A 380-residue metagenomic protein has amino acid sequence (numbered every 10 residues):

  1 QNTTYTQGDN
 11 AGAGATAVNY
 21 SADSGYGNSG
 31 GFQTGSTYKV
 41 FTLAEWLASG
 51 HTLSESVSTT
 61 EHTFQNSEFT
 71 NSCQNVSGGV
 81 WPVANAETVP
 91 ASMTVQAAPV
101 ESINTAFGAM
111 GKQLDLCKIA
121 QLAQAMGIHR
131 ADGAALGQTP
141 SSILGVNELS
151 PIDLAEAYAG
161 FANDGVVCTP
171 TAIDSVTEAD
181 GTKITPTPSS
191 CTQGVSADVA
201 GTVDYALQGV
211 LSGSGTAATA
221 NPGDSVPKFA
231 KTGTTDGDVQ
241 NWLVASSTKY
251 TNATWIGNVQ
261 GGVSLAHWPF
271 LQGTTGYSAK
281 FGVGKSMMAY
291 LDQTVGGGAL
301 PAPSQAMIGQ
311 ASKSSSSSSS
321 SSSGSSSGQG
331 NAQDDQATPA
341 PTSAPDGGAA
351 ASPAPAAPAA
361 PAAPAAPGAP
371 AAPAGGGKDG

Functional and structural regions predicted by a protein language model:
N2-Y38, S56, A97, E101 (+2 more regions): A penicillin-recognizing enzyme superfamily signal
F32, A106-A109, I143: Hydrophobic alpha-helical transmembrane segments of multi-pass small-molecule transporters/permeases
T37-L47, L53, A106, I119 (+2 more regions): Extended, hydrophobic alpha-helical segments in both membrane/secreted and soluble proteins
E45-S49, Q113, K118, A125 (+3 more regions): Active-site catalytic microenvironments for nucleophilic, acid-base chemistry
H51-I119, V167, A179-G209: Conserved catalytic neighborhood of penicillin-recognizing serine enzymes
T60, L122-M126, S175: Short acidic/histidine-centered micro-motifs embedded in hydrophobic/aromatic stretches that mark compact functional
S72, D115-E156: Mid-domain, small-residue-enriched loop/turn segments at the edges of structured enzyme/sensor domains
S304-G380: Proline/serine/threonine-rich low-complexity "mucin-like" segments in extracytoplasmic/periplasmic regions that act as
